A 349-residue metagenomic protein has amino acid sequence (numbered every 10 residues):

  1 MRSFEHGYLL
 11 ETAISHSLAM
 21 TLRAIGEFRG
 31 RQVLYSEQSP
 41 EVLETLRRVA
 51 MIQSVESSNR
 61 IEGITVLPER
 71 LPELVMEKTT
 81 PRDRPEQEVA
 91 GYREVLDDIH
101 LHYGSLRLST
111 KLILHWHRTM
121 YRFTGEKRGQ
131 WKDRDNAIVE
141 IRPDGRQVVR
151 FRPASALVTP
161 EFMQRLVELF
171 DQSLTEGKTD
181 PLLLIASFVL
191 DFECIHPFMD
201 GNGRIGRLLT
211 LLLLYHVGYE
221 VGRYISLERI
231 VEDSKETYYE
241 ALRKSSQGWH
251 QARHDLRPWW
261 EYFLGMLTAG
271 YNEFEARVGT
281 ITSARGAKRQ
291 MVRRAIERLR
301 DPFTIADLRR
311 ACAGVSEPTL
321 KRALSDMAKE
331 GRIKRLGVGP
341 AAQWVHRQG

Functional and structural regions predicted by a protein language model:
M1-G349: FIC/Doc superfamily catalytic core
